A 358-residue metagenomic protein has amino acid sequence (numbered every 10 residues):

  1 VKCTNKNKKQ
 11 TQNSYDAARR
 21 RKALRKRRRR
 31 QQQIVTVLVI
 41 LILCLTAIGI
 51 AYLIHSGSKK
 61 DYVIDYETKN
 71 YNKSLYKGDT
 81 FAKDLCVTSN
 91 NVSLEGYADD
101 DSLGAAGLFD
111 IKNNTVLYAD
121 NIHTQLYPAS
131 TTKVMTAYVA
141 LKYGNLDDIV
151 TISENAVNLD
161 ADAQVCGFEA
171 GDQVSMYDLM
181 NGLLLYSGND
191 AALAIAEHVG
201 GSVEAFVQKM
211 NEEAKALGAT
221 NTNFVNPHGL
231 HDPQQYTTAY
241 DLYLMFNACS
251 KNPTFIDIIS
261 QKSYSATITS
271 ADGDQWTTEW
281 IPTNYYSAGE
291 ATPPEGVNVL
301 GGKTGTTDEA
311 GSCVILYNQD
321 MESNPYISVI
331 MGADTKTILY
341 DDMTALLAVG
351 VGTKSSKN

Functional and structural regions predicted by a protein language model:
V1-Q33: N-terminal Lys/Arg-rich, disordered targeting/topogenic segments
Q33-I34, D110: Catalytic-site microenvironment of enzymes that process N-acetyl-hexosamine-containing cell-wall polysaccharides
V37-A51: Hydrophobic membrane-insertion alpha-helices, especially the h-region of bacterial N-terminal signal peptides
G49-V63, V351: Hydrophobic single-pass membrane-insertion segments
G57-Y240, C249-S250: Active-site-adjacent loops and short helices of periplasmic peptidoglycan-processing enzymes
A219-T220, P233-Y236, Y240-D241, F246-N358: Domain-terminus/edge residues, biased toward the C-terminal soluble/receptor-binding domains of extracytoplasmic
